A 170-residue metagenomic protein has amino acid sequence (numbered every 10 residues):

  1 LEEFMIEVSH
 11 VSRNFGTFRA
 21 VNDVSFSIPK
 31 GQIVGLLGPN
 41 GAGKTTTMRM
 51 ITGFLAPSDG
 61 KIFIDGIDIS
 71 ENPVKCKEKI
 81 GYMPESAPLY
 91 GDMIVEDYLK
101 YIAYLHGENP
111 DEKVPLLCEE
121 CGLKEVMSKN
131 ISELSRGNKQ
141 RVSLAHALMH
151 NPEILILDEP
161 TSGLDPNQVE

Functional and structural regions predicted by a protein language model:
T52: Helix-to-loop junction immediately C-terminal to a conserved catalytic motif
G60-E71, K75-C76: Conserved ABC transporter NBD signature motif
K100, D111-V126: Conserved ABC ATPase "signature" region
N130-L134: Conserved ABC ATPase signature
L144: Hydrophobic anchor residue at the start of the ABC signature
N151: Conserved catalytic motifs of ABC-family nucleotide-binding domains
L155-E159: Catalytic Walker B motif of ABC-type/P-loop ATPase nucleotide-binding domains
